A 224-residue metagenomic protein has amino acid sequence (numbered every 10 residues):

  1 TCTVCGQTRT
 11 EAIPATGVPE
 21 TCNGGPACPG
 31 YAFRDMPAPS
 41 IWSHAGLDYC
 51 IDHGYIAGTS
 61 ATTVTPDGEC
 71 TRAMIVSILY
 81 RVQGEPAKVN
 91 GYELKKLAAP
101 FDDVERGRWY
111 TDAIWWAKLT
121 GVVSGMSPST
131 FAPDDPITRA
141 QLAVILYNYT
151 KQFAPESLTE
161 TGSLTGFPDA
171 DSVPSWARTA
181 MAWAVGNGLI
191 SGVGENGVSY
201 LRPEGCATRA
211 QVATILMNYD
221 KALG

Functional and structural regions predicted by a protein language model:
T1-C2, L47-C50, A117: Extracellular/surface recognition and adhesion modules
T3-R9, N23-G25: Short Cys/His-rich metal-coordination motifs, predominantly Zn2+-binding knuckles/fingers
P14-H44, A57-V76, Y80-T111, V123-A140 (+3 more regions): Feature responds to low-complexity, polar/acidic, surface-exposed segments characteristic of secreted/exported proteins
G54, G121, G188: Phosphate/pyrophosphate-binding loop motifs in nucleotide- or prenyl diphosphate-using proteins
